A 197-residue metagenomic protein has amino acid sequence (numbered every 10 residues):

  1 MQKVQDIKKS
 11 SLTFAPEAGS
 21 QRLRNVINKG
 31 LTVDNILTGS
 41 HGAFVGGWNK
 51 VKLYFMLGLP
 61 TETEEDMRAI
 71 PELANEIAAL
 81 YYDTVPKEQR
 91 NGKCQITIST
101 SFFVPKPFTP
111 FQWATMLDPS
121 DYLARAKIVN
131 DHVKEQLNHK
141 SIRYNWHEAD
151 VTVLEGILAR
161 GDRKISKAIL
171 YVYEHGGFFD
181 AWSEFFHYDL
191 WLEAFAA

Functional and structural regions predicted by a protein language model:
M1-L80, P86-R90, P110-S120: Conserved non-cysteine loop/helix-boundary elements of the Radical SAM core domain that shape
N49, C94, K140: Residue-level signal for beta-strand positions within conserved beta-sheet cores that form or flank
M56-G58, K87-P105, Y144-L158: A glycine-rich phosphate-binding loop feature that marks nucleotide/adenosyl-phosphate handling sites
E64, P107-Q112, A126, K140-Y144 (+1 more regions): Surface-exposed amphipathic alpha-helical tracts and adjacent flexible/coil segments at the periphery of soluble enzymes
Y82-Q89, N130-N145: Flexible helix-coil linker/hinge segments at domain or subdomain boundaries
K93, F108, L117-P119, H132-Q136: Repeat-solenoid scaffold signature
M116-N130, I165-G176: Acidic, Ser/Thr-rich peripheral helices and adjacent loops at domain boundaries
E135-A197: Radical SAM enzyme core and accessory elements
